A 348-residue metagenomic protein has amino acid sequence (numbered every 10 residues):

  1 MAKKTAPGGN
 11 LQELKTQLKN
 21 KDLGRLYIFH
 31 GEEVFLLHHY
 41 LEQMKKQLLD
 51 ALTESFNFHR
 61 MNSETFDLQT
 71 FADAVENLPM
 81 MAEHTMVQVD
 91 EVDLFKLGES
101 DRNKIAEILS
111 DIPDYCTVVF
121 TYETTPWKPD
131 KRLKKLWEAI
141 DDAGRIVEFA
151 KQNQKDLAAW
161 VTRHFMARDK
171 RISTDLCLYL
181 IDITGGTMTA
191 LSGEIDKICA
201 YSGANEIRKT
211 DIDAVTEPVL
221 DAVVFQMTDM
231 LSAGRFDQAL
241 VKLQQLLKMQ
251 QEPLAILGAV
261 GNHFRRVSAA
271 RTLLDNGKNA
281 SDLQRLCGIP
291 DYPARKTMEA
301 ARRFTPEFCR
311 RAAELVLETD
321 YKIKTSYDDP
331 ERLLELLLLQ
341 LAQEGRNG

Functional and structural regions predicted by a protein language model:
M1-G348: Conserved beta/loop motifs at nucleotide-recognition and modification sites
